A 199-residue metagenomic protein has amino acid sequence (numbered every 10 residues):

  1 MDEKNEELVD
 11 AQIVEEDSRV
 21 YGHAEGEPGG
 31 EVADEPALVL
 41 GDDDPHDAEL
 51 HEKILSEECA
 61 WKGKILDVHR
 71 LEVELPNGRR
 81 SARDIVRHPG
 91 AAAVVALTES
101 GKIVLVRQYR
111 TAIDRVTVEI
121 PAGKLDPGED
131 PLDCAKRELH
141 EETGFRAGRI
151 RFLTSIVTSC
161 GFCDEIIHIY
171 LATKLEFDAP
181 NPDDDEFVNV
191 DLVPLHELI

Functional and structural regions predicted by a protein language model:
D2, D34-L40, D44, E49-H51 (+3 more regions): Conserved Nudix-box catalytic region and its N-terminal flanking loop in Nudix hydrolases and closely related
E3-H46: Intrinsically disordered, low-complexity terminal tails and inter-domain linkers enriched for S/T/G/P/D/E
S56-A93, E99: Acidic, metal-coordinating catalytic segment for phosphate/diphosphate chemistry, firing primarily on the Nudix
G63, A112, C160-F162: Short glycine/serine/proline-enriched coil/turn segments at secondary-structure junctions
S81, G90-A93, T98, G123-I199: Unchanged
